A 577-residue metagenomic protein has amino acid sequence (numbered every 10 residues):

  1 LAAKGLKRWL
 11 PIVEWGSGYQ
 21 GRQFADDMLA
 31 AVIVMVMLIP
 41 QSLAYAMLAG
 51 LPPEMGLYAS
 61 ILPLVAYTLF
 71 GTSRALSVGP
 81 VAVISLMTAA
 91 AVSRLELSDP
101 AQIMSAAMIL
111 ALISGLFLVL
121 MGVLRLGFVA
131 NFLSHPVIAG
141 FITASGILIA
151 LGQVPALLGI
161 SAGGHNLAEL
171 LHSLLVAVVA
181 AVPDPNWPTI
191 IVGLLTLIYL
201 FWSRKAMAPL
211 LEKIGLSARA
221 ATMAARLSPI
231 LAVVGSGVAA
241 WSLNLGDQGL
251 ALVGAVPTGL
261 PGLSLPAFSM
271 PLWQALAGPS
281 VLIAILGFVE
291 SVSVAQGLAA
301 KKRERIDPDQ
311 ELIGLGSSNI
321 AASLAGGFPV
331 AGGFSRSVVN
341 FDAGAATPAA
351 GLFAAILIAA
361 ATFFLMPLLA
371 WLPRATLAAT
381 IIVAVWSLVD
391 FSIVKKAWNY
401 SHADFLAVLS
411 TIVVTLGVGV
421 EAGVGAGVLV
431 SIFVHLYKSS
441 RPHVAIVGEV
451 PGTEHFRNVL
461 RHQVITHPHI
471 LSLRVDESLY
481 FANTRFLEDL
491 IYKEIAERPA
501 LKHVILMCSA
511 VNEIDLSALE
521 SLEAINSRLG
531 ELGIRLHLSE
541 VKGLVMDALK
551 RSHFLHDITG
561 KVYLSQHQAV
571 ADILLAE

Functional and structural regions predicted by a protein language model:
L1-E454, H467, S521, H553: Transmembrane helical cores of multi-pass ion-transport proteins
G140, L538-S539, Y563: Active-site-adjacent beta-strand anchor residues
A232, A370, M546-D547, A571: Alpha-helical elements of the RecA-like P-loop NTPase motor core of helicases
S293, G297, L544-A548, D572: Phosphate- and divalent-cation-binding pockets in alpha/beta enzyme and binding domains that engage nucleotide-derived
I313-G314, L544, L564: Positions that flank functional sites
S387-D557, H567, E577: The feature marks cytosolic C-terminal regulatory regions of anion transporters and related permeases
D557-K561, D572: Peripheral, non-AAA+ core regions of ATP-driven protein-machinery
